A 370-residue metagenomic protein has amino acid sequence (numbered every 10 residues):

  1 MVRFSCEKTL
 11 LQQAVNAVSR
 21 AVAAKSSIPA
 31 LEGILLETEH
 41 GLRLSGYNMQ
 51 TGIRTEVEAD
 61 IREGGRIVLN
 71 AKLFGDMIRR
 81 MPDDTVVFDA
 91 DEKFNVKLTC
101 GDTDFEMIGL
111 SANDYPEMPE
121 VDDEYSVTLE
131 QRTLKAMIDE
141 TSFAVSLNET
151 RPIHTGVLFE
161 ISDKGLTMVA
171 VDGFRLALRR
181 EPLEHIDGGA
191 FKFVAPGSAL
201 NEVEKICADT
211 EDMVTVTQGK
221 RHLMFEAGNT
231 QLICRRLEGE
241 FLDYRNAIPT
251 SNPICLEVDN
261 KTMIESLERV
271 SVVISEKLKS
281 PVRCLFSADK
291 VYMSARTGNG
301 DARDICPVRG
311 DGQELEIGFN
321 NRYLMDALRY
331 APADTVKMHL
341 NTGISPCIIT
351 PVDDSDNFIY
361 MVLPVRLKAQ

Functional and structural regions predicted by a protein language model:
M1-Q370: Structural preference for solvent-exposed beta-strand-turn elements and adjacent flexible terminal/loop segments within
